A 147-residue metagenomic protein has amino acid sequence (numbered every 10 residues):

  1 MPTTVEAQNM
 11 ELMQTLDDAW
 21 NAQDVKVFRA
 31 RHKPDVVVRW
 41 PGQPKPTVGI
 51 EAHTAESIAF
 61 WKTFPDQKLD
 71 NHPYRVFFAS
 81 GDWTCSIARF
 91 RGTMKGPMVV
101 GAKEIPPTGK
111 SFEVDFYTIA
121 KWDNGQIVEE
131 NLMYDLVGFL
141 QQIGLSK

Functional and structural regions predicted by a protein language model:
M1-K147: C-terminal and inter-domain tail/linker signature
